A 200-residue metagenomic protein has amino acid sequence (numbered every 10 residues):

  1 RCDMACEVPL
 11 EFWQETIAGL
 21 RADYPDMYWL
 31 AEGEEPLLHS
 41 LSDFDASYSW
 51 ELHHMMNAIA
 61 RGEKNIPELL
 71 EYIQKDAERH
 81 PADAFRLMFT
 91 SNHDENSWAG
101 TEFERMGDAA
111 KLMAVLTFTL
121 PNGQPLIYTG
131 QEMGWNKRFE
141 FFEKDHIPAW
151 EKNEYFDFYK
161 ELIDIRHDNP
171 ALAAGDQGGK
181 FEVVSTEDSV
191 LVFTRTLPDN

Functional and structural regions predicted by a protein language model:
D3-R86, G134-I165, P170, R195-P198: Active-site-proximal helices and loops of the catalytic beta/alpha 8
E11, E15, A109-L112, D157 (+2 more regions): Short, conserved clusters of charged catalytic residues that mark active-site and nucleotide-handling motifs
D23, L120, Q177, T186-E187: Short, structurally constrained coil/turn elements that cap an alpha-helix or connect an alpha-helix to the following
D26-A31, Q124-T129, D168-G178: Acidic/polar loop patches that form or flank catalytic/metal-binding clefts of enzymes that bind anionic ligands
E78, M106, T117, E182-V184: Short Gly/Pro-enriched turn/cap motifs at secondary-structure boundaries
L87-F156: Aromatic/acidic polysaccharide-binding cleft in carbohydrate-active enzymes
V184-N200: Carbohydrate-binding surface patches
